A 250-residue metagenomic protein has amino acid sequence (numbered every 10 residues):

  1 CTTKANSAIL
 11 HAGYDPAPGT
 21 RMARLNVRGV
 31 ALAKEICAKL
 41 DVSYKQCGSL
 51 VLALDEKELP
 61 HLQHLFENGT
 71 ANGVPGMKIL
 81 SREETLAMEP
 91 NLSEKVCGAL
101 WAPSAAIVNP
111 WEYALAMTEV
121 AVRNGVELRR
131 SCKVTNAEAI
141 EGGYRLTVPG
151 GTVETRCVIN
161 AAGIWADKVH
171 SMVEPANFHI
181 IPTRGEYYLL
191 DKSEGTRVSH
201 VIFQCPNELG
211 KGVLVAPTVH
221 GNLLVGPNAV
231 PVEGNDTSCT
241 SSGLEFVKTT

Functional and structural regions predicted by a protein language model:
C1-A5: Glycine-rich FAD pyrophosphate-binding loop
A8-M88, C97, G212-L214: Dinucleotide-binding Rossmann-like beta1-alpha1 core, especially the glycine-rich loop that anchors the ADP
L10, A31, E35, L40-Q46 (+4 more regions): Active-site substrate-recognition segment that forms the wall of the catalytic cavity or substrate channel
A17, R24-V27, L52-H61, L100-E119 (+2 more regions): Short beta-strand to alpha-helix junction loop
K57-P60, M88-V96, E138-R145, V153 (+1 more regions): A short, glycine/Asx- and small/polar-enriched loop/turn that sits immediately N-terminal to a beta-strand
K78-S81, L128-R130, N160, V225: General beta-strand structural signal in soluble alpha/beta enzymes
L100-C157: Helical element adjacent to the flavin cofactor pocket in flavoenzyme catalytic cores
